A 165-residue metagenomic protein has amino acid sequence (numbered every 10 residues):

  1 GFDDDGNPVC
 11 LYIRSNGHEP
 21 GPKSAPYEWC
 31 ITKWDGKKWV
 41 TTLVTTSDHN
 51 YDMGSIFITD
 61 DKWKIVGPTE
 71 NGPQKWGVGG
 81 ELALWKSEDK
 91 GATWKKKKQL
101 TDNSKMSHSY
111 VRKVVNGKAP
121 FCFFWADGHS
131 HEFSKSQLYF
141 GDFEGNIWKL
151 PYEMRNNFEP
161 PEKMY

Functional and structural regions predicted by a protein language model:
G1-Y165: Extracellular, repeat-based ectodomains that mediate carbohydrate processing or recognition
